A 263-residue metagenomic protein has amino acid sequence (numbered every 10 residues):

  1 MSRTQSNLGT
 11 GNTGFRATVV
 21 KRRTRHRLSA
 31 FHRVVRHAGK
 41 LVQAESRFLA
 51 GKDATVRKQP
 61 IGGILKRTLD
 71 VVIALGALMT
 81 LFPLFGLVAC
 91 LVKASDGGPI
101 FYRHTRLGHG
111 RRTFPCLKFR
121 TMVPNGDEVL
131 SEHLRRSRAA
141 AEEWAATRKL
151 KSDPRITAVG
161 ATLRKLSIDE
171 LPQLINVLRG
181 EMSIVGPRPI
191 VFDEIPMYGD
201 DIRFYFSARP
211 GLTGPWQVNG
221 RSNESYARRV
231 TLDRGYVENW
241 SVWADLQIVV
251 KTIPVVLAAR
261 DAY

Functional and structural regions predicted by a protein language model:
M1-L81, E143, E238, R260-Y263: N-terminal hydrophobic signal-anchor/signal peptide
R57-V129, V242, I248-Y263: A hydrophobic, helix-centered structural microdomain
K58, G62-L65, L81, L150-D153 (+3 more regions): Short, solvent-exposed loop/helix junctions and linker helices that flank or host conserved functional motifs
M79-F82, L166-D169, V185, R221 (+1 more regions): Residue-level signal for short amphipathic helical patches enriched in basic/charged and nearby hydrophobic residues
C90, R103, R155-A158, L174 (+2 more regions): Residue-level recognition of specific faces of alpha-helices
F101-P154, T213-T231: Short, glycine-rich, amphipathic interfacial segments at transmembrane boundaries or analogous
E143-A208, I248-V256: A short, structured surface patch at a secondary-structure boundary
P187, F192-N219, E224-I248, R260-D261: Cytosol-/stroma-facing membrane-proximal "stalk/adaptor" domains immediately downstream of transmembrane anchors
